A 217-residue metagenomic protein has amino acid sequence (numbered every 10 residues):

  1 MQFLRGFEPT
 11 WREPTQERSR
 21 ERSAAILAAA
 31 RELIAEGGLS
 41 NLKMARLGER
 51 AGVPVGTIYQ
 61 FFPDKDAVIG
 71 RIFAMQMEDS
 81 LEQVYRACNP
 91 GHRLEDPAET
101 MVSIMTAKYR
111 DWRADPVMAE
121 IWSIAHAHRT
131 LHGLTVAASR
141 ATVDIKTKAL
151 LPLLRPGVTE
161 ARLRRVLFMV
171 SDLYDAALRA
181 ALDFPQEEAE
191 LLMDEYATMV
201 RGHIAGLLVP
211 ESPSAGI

Functional and structural regions predicted by a protein language model:
M1-E21, V209-I217: N-terminal intrinsically disordered/low-complexity leader segments
S19-A30, L47, I72-Q83: Generic hydrophobic, amphipathic alpha-helix propensity
A25, L33-A67: Helix-turn-helix
I34, I69-Q76, A138, T142: Alpha-helical DNA-contacting segments of helix-turn-helix folds
R71, Y85-R113, V170: Hydrophobic alpha-helical connector segments
G91-L94, A114-A119, I124, R140-L167 (+2 more regions): Hydrophobic alpha-helical bundle segments that form small-molecule/ligand-binding pockets
D111-H132, T147, A176-L182: Amphipathic alpha-helical segments used for helix-helix packing
H132, L153-M199, P210-P213, I217: Hydrophobic/aromatic-rich alpha-helical bundle segments in the mid-to-C-terminal region
